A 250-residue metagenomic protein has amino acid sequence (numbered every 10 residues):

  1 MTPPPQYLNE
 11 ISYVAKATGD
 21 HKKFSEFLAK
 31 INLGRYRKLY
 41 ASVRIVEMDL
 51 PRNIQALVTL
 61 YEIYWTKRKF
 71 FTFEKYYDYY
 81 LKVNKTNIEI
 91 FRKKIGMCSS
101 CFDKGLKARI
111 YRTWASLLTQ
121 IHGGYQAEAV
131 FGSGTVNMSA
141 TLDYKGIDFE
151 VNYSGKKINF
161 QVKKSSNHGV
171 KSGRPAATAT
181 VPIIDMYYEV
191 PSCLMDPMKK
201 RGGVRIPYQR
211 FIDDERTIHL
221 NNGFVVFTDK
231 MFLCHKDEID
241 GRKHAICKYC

Functional and structural regions predicted by a protein language model:
M1-E89: Nuclease-adjacent, charged terminal/linker segments that flank catalytic cores
N9-S12, D103-H122, N137-L142: A short, highly charged nucleic-acid-interacting micro-segment common to nuclease and nuclease-linked defense proteins
A17, L28, L33-Y40, E47 (+2 more regions): N-terminal non-globular leader segments, chiefly Sec-dependent signal peptides
K22, R37, S99, R205-I206 (+2 more regions): Polar low-complexity intrinsically disordered regions enriched in Ser/Thr and small residues
E74-T113: Short basic alpha-helical hairpin corresponding to helix-turn-helix/winged-helix-like nucleic-acid-binding
G105-K107, K156-V162, C234: Short, well-ordered strand-loop elements centered on a beta-strand within folded domains, enriched for acidic residues
Q120-K171: Catalytic centers of nucleases
V162-I239: Catalytic cores of nucleic-acid endonucleases
